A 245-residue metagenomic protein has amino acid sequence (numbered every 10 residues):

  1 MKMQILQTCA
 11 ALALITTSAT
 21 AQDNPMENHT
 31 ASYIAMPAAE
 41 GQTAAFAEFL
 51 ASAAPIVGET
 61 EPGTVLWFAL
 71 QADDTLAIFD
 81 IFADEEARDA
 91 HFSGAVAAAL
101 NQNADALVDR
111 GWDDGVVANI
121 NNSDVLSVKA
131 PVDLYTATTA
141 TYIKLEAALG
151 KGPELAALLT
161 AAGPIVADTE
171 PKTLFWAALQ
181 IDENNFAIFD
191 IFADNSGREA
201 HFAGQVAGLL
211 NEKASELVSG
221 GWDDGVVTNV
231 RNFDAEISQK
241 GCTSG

Functional and structural regions predicted by a protein language model:
M1-A21: Gram-negative bacterial Sec-dependent N-terminal signal peptides
A21-N28: Cleaved targeting-peptide boundary
P25, S52-F68, I81-N119, I165-F175 (+1 more regions): An amphipathic, aromatic/His-enriched active-site/gating alpha helix that lines ligand/cofactor pockets
H29-P37, A77, T138-E146: Active-site-flanking beta-strand signature of metal-NTP-handling nucleotidyl enzymes and homologous cyclase-like
A35-E48, L145-A157: Short, surface-exposed ligand-recognition loops at beta-strand->loop->(often short) alpha-helix junctions that present
N122-T139, K144: Surface-exposed beta-loop interaction hotspot
T136-A148, E154, A162, V166: Surface-exposed interaction/gating patches
